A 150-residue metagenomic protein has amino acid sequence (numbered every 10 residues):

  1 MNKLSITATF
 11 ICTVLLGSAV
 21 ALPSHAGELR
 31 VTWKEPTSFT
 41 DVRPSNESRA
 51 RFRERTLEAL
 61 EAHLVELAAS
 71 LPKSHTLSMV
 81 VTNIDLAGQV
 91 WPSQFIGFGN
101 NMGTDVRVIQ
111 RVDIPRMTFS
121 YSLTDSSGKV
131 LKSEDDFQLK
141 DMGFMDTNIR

Functional and structural regions predicted by a protein language model:
M1-I11: Bacterial N-terminal signal peptides that target proteins for export
T9-A19: Bacterial N-terminal signal peptides
V20-A26: Sec/Tat signal peptide C-region and signal peptidase I cleavage site
W33-L86: N-terminal segment of the mature soluble domain
V42, G88-W91, F144-N148: Outer-membrane beta-barrel proteins
N46, K132-R150: Short secondary-structure boundary motifs at beta->alpha junctions and helix caps
A69-L77, S122-S133: A short, structured loop/turn motif at beta-sheet edges
V81-S126: Surface-exposed short loop/turn segments
